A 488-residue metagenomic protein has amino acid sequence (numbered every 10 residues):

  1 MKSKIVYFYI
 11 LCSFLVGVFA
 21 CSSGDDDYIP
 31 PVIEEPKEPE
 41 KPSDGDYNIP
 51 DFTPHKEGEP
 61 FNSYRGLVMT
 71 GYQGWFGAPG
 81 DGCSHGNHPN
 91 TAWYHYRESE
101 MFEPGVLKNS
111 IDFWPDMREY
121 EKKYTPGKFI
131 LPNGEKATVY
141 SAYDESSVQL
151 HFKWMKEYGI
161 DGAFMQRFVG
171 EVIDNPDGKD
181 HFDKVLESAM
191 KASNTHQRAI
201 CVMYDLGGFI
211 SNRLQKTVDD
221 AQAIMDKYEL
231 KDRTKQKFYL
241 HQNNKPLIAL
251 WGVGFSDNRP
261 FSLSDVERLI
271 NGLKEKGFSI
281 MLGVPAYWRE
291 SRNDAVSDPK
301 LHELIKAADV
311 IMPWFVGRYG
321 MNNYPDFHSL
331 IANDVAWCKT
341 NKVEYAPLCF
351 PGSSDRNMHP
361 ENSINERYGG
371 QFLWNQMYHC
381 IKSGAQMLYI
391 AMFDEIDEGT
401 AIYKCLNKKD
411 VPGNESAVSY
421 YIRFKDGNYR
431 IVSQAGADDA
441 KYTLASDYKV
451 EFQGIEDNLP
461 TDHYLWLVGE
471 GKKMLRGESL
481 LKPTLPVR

Functional and structural regions predicted by a protein language model:
M1-Y9: Bacterial N-terminal signal peptides that target proteins for export
I10-S13, K237: Exposed boundary/loop context
C12, P31-K37: Extracellular low-complexity Ser/Thr/Asn/Gly-rich intrinsically disordered segments
G17-A20: C-terminal motif of bacterial Sec signal peptides marking the signal peptidase cleavage site
S22-I29: Bacterial lipoprotein signal-peptidase II cleavage site
P36-R488: Glycan-processing catalytic domains of CAZymes
